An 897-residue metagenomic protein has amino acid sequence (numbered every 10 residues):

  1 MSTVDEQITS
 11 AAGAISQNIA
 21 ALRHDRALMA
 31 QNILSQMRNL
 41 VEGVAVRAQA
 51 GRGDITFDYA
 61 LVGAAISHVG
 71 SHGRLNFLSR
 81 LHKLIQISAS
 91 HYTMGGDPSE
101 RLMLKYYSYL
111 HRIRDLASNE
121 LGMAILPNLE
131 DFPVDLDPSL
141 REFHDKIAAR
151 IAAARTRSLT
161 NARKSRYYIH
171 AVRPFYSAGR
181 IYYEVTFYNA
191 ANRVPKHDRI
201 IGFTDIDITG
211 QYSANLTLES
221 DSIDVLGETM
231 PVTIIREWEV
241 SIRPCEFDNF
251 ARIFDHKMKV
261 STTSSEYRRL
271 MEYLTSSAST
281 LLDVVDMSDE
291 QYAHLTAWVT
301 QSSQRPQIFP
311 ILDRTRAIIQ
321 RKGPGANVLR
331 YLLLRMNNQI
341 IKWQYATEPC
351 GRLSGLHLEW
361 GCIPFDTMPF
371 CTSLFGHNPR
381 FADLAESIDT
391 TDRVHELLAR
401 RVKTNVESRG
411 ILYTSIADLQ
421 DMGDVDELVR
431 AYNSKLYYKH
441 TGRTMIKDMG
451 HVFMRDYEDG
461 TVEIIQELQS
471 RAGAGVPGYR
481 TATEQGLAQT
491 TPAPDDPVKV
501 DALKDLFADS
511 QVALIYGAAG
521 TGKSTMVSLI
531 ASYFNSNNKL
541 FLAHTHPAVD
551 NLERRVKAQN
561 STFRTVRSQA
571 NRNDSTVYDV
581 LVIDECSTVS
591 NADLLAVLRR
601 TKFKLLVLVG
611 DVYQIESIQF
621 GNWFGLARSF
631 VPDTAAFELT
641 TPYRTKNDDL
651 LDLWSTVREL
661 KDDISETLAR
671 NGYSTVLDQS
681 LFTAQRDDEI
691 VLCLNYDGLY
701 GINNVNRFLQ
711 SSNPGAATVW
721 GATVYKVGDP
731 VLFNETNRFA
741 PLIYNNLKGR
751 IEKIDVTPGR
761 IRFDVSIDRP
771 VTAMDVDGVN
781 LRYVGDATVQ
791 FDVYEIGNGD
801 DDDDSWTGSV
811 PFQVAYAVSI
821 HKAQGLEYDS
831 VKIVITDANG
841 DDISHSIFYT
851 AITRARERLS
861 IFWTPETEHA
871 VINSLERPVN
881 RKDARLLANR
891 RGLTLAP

Functional and structural regions predicted by a protein language model:
S2-G210: Extended low-complexity, intrinsically disordered and solenoidal helical-scaffold regions
L121-V476: N-terminal accessory nucleic-acid engagement/regulatory domains that precede and modulate ATP-driven motor cores
E467-A474, Y533, R555-A558, R600 (+11 more regions): Conserved, well-folded catalytic cores of nucleic-acid-processing and energy-transducing macromolecular machines
P477-T491: Conserved adenine-nucleotide phosphate-binding loops and their immediately adjacent elements
T490-Q511: N-terminal pre-P-loop "Q-motif" helix
D505-A508, V512-A669: ASCE P-loop NTPase helicase motor core
T521, N560-R564, T645-D648, T683-P897: Core RecA-like ATPase module of SF1/SF2 helicases and allied nucleic-acid translocases
V657-G701: Helicase P-loop NTPase motor core
